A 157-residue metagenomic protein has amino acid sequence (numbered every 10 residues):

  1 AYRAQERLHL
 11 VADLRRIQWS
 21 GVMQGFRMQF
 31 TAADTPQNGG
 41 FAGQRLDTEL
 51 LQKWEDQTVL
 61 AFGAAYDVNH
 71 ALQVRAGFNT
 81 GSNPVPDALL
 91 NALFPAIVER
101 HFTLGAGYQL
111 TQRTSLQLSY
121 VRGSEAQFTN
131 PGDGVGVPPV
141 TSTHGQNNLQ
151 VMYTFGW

Functional and structural regions predicted by a protein language model:
A1-W157: Outer-membrane beta-barrel porins/channels
